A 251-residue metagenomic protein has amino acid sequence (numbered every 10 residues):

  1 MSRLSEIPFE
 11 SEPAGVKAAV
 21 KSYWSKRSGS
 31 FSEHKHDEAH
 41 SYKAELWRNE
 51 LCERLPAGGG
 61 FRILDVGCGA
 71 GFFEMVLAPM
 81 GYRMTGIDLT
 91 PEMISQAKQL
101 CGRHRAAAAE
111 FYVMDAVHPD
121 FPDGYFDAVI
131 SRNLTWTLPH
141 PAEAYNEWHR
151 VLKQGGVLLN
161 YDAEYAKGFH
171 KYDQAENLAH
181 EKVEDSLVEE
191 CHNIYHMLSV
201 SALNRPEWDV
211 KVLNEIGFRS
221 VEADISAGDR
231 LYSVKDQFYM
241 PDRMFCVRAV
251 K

Functional and structural regions predicted by a protein language model:
S2-G58, F72-V76, H104, A227: Conserved class I S-adenosyl-L-methionine
G15-A19, A163-S233: C-terminal alpha-helical "lid/dimerization" subdomain adjacent to the S-adenosyl-L-methionine
L64-V66, A70-H118: Class I SAM-dependent methyltransferase SAM/SAH-binding core
V117-A128: A short acidic, Gly/Pro-enriched loop at the edge of an enzyme's catalytic core that lines a small-molecule cofactor
A128-P141: A short SAM/SAH-binding and catalytic strip from SAM-dependent methyltransferases
A142-Q154: A short glycine-rich, Lys/Arg-flanked "PGG" loop and its adjoining helix->strand segment in the class I
G156-A163: Conserved beta-strand signature within the Rossmann-like core of class I S-adenosyl-L-methionine
I216-R219, S233-K251: Core SAM-dependent methyltransferase catalytic element
